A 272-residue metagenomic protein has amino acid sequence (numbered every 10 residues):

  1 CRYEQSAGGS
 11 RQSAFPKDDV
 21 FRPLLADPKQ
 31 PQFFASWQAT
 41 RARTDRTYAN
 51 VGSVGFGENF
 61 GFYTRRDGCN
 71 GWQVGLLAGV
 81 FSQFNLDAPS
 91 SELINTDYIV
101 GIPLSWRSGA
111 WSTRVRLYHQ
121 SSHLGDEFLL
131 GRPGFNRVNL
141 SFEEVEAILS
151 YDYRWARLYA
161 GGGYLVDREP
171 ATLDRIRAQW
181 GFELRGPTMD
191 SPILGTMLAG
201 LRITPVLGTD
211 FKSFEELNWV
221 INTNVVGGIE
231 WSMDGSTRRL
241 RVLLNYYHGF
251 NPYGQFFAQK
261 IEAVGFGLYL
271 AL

Functional and structural regions predicted by a protein language model:
R2-S105: Transmembrane beta-barrel domains of Gram-negative outer membranes and organellar outer membranes
F21-K29, F62-V74, D152-A156, G186-P205 (+1 more regions): Short loop/turn motifs that connect adjacent beta-strands in outer-membrane beta-barrel proteins
A35-A39, L76-V80, V115-H119, A160-Y164 (+4 more regions): Transmembrane beta-barrel strands of outer-membrane/channel proteins
D45-G52, A88-S90, V166-R175, K212-T223 (+2 more regions): Solvent-exposed loop/turn segments connecting transmembrane beta-strands in outer-membrane beta-barrel proteins
G57-N59, P103, E146-S150, G181-R185 (+2 more regions): Outer-membrane beta-barrel architecture
N70-L184, H248, F257-K260: Outer-membrane pore/translocation modules
D174-R185, M197-K212, T223-V225: Alpha-helical membrane segments in multi-pass integral membrane proteins
V225, Q259-L272: Outer-membrane beta-barrel "beta-signal"
